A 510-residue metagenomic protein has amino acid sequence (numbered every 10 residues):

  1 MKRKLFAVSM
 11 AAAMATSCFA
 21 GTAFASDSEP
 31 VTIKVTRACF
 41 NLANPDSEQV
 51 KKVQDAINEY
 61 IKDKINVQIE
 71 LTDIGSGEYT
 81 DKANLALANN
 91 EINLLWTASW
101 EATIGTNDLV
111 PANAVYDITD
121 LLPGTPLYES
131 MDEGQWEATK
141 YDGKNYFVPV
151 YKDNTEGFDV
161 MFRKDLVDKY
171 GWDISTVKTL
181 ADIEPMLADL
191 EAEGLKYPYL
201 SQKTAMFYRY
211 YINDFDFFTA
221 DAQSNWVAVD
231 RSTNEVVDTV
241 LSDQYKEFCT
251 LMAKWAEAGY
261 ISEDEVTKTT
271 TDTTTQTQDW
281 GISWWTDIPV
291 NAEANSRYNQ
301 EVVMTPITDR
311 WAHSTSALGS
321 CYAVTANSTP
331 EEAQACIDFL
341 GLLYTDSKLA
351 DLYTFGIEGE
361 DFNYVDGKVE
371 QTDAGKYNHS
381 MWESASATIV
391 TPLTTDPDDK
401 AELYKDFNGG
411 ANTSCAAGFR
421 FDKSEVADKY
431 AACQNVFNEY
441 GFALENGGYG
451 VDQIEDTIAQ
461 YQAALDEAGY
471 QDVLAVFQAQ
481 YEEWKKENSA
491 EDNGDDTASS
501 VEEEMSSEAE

Functional and structural regions predicted by a protein language model:
K2, S9-M10, C18, F24-E510: Extracytoplasmic/secretory soluble proteins
